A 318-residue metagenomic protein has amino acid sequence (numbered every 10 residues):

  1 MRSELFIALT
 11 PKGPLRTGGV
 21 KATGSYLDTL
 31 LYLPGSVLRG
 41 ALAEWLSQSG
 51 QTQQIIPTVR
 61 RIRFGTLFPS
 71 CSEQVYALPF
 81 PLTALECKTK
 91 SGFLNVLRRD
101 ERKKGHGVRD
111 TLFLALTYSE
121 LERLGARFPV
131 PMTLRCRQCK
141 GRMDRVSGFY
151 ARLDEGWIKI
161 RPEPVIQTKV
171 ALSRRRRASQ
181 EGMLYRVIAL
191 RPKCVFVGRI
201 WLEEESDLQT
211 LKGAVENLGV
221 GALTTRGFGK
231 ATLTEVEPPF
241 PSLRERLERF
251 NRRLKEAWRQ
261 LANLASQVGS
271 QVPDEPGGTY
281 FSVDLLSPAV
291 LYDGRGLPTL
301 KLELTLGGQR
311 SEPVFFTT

Functional and structural regions predicted by a protein language model:
M1-T318: Basic, Gly/Ser/Thr-rich N-terminal segments that form RNA-phosphate-binding interfaces in CRISPR RAMP
